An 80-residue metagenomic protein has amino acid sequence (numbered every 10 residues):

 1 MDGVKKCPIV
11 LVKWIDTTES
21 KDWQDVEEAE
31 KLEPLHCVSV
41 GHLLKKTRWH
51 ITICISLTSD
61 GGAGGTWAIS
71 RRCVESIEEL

Functional and structural regions predicted by a protein language model:
D2-L80: Conserved RNA-binding domains used in RNP assembly and mRNA/RNA metabolism
